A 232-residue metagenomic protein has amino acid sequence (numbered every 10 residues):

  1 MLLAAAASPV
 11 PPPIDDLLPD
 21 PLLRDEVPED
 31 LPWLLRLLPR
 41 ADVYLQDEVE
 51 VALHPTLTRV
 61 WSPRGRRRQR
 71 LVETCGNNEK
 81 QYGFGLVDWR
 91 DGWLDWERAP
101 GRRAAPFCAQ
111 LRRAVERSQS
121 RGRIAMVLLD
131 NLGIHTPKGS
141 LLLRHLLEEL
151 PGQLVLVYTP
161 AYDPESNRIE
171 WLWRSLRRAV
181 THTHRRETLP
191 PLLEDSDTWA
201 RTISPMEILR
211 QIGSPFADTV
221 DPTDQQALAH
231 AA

Functional and structural regions predicted by a protein language model:
M1-A232: Short functional hotspots at interaction and active-site rims
